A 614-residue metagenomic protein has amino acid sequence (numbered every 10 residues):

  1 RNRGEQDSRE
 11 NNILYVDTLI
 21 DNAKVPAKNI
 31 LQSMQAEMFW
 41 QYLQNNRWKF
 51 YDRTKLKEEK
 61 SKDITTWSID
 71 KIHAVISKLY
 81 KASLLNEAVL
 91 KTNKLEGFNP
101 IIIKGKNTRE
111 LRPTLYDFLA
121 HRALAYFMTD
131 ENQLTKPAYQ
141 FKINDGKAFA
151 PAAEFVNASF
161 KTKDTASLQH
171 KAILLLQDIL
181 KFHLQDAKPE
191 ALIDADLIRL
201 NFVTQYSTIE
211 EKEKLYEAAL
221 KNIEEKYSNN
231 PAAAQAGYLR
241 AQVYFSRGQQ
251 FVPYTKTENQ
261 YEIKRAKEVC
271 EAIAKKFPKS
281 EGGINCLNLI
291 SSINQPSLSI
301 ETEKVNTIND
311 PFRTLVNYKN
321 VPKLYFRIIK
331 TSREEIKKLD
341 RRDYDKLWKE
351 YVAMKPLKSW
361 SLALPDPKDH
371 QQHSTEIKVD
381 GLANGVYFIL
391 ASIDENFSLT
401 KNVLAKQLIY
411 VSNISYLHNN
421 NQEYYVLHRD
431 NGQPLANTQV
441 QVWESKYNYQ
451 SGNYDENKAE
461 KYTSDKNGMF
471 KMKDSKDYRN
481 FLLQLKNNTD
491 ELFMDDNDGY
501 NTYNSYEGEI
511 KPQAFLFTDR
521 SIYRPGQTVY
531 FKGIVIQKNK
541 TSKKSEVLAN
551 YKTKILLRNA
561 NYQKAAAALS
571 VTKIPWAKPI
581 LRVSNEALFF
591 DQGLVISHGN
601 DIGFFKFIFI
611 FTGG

Functional and structural regions predicted by a protein language model:
R1-G599, G603-F607, F611-G614: N-terminal, cleavable Sec-dependent signal peptides of secreted/periplasmic/extracellular proteins
